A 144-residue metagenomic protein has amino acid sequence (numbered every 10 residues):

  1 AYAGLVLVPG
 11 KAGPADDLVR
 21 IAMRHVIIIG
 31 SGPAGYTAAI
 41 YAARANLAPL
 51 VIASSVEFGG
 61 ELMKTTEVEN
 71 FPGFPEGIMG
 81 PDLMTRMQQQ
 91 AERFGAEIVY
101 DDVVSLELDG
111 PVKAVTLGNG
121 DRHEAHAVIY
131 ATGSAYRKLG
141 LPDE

Functional and structural regions predicted by a protein language model:
L5-L7, P14-I29, A45, L50 (+2 more regions): FAD-binding core/adjacent interface of flavoenzyme oxidoreductases
G30-A34: Glycine-rich Rossmann-fold phosphate-binding loop(s) that bind the pyrophosphate of adenine dinucleotide cofactors
G35, F58, G77, K138: Flexible, glycine-rich phosphate/dinucleotide-binding loops and adjacent beta-alpha linkers at cofactor/substrate
A42: Aromatic pocket-lining residues of Rossmann-like dinucleotide-binding sites
I52-K64: N-terminal glycine-rich anion-binding loops that anchor highly charged ligand groups
M63-R122: N-terminal Rossmann-like dinucleotide/flavin-binding domain of flavoprotein oxidoreductases that bind FAD/FMN
